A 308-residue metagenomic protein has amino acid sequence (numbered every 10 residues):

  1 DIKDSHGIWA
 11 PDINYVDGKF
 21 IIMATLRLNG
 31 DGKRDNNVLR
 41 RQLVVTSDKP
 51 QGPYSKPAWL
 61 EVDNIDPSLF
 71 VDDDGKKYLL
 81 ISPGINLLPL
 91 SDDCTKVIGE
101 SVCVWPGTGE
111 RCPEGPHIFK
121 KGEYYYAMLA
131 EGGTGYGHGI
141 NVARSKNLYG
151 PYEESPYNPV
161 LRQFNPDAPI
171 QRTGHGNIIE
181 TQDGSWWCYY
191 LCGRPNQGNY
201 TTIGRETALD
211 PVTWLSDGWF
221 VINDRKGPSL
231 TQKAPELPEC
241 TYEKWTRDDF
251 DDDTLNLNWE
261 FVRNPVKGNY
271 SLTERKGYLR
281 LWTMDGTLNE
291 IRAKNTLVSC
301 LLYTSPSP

Functional and structural regions predicted by a protein language model:
D1-E110, K120-D167, D183, L191-N269 (+3 more regions): Beta-rich carbohydrate-recognition and catalytic domains
I8-D12, R172-N177: Signature of short aromatic-glycine-proline-rich micro-motifs recurring in repeat-based ectodomains
P113, R172-G174, R205: Short, surface-exposed coil-to-beta transition loops
E114, E180: Acidic-residue sensor for enzyme active/binding pockets
Y303-P308: Conserved small/polar residues in nucleotide/adenosyl-binding loops
